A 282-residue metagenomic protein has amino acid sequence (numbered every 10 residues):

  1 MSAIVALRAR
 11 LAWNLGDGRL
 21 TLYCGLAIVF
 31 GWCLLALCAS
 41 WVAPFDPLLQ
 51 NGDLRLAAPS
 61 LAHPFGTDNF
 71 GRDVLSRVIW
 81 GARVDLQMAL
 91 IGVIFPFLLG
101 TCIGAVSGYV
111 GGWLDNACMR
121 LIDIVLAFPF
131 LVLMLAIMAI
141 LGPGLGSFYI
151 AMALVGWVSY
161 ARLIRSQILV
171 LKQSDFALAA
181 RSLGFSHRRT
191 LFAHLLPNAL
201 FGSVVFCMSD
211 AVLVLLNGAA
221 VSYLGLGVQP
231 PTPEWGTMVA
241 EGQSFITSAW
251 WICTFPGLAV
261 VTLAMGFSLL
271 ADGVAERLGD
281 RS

Functional and structural regions predicted by a protein language model:
M1-L48, L121, A199-L200: N-terminal signal-anchor/first transmembrane alpha helix
Y23, A27-G31, L35-F70, L224-T232: Hydrophobic alpha-helical transmembrane segments of membrane transport/permease proteins and related membrane-embedded
P64, D68, L99, G108-Y109 (+3 more regions): Generic hydrophobic transmembrane alpha-helix motif, especially the helices
V74-Y109, L263: Transmembrane alpha-helix signature in integral membrane proteins
R83-L99, F128, R188-A220, F267: Transmembrane alpha-helices
V132-L135, G144, F148-Y149, A153 (+2 more regions): Non-cytoplasmic
L145, V155, P197, F201-A211 (+1 more regions): C-terminal transmembrane helix and the adjacent membrane-cytosol boundary/short C-terminal tail of inner/organellar
